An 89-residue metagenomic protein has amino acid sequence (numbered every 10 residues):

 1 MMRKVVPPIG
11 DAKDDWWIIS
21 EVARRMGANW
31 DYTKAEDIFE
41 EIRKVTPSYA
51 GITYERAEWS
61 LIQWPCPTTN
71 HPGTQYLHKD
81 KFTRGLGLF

Functional and structural regions predicted by a protein language model:
M1-F89: Domain-level signature for respiratory redox metalloenzymes
